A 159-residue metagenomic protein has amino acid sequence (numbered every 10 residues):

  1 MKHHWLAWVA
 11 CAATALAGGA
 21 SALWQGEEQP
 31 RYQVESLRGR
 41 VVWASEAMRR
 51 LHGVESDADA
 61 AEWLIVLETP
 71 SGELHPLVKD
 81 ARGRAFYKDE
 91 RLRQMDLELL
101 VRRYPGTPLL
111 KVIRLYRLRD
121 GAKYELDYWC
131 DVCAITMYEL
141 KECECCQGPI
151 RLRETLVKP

Functional and structural regions predicted by a protein language model:
M1-V9: Bacterial N-terminal signal peptides that target proteins for export
W8-A17: Bacterial N-terminal signal peptides
A20-V34: Transition segments tied to proteolytic processing and entry into folded domains
P30-A61: Structural detector for short beta-strands of small beta-barrel domains
G53-V78: OB-fold (S1/OB) nucleic-acid-binding surfaces
A81-E98: Short nucleic-acid-contacting surface segments enriched for D/E, G, S/T with interspersed K/R
R102-P108: Short, charged beta-turn/beta-strand-edge "cap" motif at the junction between a beta-strand and an adjacent loop
V112-P159: Cys/His-clustered metal-coordination modules, chiefly Zn-binding fingers
